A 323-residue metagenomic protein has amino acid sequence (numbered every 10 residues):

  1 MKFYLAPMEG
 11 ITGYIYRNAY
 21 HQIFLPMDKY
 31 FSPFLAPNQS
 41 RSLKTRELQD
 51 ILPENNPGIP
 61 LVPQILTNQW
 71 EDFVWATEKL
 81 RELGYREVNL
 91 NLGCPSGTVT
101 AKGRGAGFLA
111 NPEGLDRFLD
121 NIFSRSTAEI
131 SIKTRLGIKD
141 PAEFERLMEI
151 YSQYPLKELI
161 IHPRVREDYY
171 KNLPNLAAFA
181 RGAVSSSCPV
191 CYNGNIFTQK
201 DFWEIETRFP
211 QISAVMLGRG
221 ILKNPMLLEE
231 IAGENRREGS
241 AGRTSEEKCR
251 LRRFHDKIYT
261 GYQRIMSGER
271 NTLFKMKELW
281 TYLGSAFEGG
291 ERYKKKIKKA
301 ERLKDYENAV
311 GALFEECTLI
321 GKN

Functional and structural regions predicted by a protein language model:
M1-N323: Flavin-dependent oxidoreductase catalytic cores
